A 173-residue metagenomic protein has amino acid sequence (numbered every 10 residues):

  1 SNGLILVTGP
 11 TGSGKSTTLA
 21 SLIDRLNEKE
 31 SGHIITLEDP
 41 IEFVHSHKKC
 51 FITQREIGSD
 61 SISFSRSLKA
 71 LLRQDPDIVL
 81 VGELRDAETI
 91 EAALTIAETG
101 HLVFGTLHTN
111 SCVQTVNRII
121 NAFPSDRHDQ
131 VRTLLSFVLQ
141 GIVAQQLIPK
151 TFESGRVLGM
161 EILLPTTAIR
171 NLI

Functional and structural regions predicted by a protein language model:
S1-I173: Short, flexible helix-loop junctions that flank or precede catalytic/ligand sites
